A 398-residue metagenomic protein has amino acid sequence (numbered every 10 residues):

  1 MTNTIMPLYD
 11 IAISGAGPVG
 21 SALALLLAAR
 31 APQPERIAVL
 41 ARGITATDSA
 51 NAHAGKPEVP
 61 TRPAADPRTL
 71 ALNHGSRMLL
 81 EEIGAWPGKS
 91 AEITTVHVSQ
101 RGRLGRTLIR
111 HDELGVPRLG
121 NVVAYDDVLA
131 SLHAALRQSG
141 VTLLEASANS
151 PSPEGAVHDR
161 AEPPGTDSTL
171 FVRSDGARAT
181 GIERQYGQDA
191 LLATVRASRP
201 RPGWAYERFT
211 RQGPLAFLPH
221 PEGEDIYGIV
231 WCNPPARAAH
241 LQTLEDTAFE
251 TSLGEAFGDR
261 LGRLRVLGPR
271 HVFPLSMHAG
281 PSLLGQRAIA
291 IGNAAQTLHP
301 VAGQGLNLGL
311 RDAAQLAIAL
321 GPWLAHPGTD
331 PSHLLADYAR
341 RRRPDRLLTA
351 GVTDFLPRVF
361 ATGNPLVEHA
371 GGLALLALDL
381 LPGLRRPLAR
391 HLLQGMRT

Functional and structural regions predicted by a protein language model:
T4-G17, A38: Beta1/beta-strand and adjacent pyrophosphate-binding region of the FAD-binding site in flavoprotein oxidoreductases
P7, G75-M78, E82, K89-A190: Conserved N-terminal helical subregion
S14, L26-R68: Glycine-rich FAD pyrophosphate-binding loop
G20-S21: N-terminal Rossmann-fold NAD(P) dinucleotide-binding loop
V59-G88: N-terminal glycine-rich dinucleotide-binding loop that anchors FAD/FMN and/or NAD(P) in oxidoreductases
P164, S168-G262, L267-R270: Conserved FAD-binding catalytic core of PHBH/FMO-like flavoproteins
R237, L241-D330: FAD/FMN-dependent oxidoreductases across multiple families
I318-T398: C-terminal helical "tail/cap" subdomain of flavin- and related membrane-associated enzymes
